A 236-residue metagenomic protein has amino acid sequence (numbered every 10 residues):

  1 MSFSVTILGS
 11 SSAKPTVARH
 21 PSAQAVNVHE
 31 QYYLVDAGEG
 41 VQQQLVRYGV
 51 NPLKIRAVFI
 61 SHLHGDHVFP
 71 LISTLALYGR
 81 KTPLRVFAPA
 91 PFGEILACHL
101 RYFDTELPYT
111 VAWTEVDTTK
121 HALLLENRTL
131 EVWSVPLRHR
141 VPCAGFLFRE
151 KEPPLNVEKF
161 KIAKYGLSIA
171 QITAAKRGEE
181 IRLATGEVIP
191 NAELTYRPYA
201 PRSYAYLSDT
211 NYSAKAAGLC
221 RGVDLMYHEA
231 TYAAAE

Functional and structural regions predicted by a protein language model:
M1-V50, P83, F146-F148, R197-L207 (+1 more regions): Conserved beta-strand hairpin/beta-sheet module of binuclear metal-dependent hydrolase folds, prominently
V5, V111-W113, V132: Generic structural signal for residues in well-ordered beta-strands
K14-T16, T105, H139-V141: Short glycine/serine/proline-enriched coil/turn segments at secondary-structure junctions
V35-G38, I55-H64, P89, A205-T210 (+1 more regions): Active-site neighborhood of phospho(di)ester-bond hydrolases with catalytic His/Asp-centered motifs
E39-F87, E115-D117: Active-site metal-binding motif and surrounding structural segment of the metallo-beta-lactamase
V50-L53, T82, Y109, R128-L130 (+1 more regions): Structured loop/turn residues at beta-strand edges in well-structured enzyme cores
R80-P83, F87-D117: Active-site neighborhood of divalent metal-dependent phosphoester bond hydrolases
D117-E236: Metal-dependent phosphodiesterase/nuclease catalytic metal-binding core
